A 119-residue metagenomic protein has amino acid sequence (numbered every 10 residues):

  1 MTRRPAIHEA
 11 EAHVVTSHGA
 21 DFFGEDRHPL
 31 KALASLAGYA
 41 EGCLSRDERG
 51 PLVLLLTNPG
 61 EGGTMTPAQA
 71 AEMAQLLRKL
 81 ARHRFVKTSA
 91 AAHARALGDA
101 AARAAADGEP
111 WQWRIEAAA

Functional and structural regions predicted by a protein language model:
M1-A119: Acidic (Asp/Glu-rich) sequence patches and key acidic residues that form negatively charged surfaces used
